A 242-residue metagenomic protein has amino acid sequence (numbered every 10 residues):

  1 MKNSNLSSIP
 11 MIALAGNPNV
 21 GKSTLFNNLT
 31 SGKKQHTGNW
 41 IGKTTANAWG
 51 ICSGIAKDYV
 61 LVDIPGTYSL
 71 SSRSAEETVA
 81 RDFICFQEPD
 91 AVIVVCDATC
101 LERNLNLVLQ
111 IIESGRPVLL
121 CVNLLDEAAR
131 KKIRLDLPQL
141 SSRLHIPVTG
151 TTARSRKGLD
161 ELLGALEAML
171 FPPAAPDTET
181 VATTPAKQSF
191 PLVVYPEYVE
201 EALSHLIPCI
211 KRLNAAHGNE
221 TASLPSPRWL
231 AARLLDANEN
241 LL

Functional and structural regions predicted by a protein language model:
M1-S69, Q87, A91: Conserved G1/Walker A P-loop phosphate-binding module
A13, L25-F26, L61-D63, A80 (+4 more regions): Residue-level signature of catalytic and energy-coupling elements of molecular machines, predominantly ATP/GTP-dependent
T24, N28, E161, A165-A168 (+2 more regions): Alpha-helical scaffold segments in soluble metabolic enzymes
T44-T45, V60, S72, E76-V79 (+6 more regions): Helical mechanochemical/support elements of P-loop NTPase systems and associated helical scaffolds
G50-A56, V79-T149: Conserved C-terminal guanine-recognition region of P-loop GTPase G domains, centered on the G4
D126-Q188: Canonical P-loop GTPase G-domain recognition
H145, P172, T178-L242: Extended helical scaffolds that flank P-loop GTPase cores
